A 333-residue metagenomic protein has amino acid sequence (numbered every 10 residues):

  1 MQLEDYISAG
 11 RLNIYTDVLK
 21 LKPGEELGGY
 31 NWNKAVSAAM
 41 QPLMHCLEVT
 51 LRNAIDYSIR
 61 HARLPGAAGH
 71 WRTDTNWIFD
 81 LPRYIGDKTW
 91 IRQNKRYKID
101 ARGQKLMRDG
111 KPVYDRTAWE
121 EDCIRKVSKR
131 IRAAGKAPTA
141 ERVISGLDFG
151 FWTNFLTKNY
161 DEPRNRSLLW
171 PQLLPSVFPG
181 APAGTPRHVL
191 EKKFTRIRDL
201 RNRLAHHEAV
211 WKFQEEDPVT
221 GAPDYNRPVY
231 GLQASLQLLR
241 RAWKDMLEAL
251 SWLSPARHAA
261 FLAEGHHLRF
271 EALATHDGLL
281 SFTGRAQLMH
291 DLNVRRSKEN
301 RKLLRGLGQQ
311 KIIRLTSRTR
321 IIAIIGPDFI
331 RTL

Functional and structural regions predicted by a protein language model:
M1-K192, R196, Q214-L333: Extended intrinsically disordered or low-complexity regions, especially N/C-terminal cytosolic tails and loops, rather
H207: Acidic/aromatic/glycine-rich contiguous surface patches that form carbohydrate-binding/processing clefts and analogous
V210-W211: Short Gly/Pro-enriched loop/turn and capping motifs at secondary-structure junctions
